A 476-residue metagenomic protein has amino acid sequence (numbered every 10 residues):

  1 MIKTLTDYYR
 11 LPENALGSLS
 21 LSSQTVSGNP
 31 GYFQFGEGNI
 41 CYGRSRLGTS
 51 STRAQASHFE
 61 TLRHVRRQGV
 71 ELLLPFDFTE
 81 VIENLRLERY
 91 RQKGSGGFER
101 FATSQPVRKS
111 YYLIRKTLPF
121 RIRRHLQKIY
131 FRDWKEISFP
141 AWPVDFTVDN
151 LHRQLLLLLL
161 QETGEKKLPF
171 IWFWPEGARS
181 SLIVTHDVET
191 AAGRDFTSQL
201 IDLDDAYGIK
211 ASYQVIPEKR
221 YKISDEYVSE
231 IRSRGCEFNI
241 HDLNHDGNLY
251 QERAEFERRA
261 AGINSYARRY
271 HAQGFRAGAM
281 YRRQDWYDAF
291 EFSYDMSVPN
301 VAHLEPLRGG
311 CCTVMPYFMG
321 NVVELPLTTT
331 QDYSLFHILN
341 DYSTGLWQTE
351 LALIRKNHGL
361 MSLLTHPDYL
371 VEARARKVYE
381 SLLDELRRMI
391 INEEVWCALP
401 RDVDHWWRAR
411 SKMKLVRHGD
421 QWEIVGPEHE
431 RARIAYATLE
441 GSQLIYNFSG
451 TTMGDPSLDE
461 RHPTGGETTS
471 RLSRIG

Functional and structural regions predicted by a protein language model:
M1-Q214, E218-K222, A289-F290, N321-G476: Terminal accessory/targeting
C41, C236, C311-C312, C397: Generic recognition of cysteine residues
R179-L182, A192-R194, I201-R308, G320-L335 (+1 more regions): Metal-dependent polysaccharide deacetylase catalytic core of the NodB/CE4 family, i.e., the active-site-bearing domain
D225-R232, C312-Y317, T349-L353: Short amphipathic alpha-helices and their capping/turn segments at secondary-structure boundaries
R253-E257, C311-T313, R410-H418: Short, surface-exposed amphipathic charged segments that create phosphate/polyanion-binding patches used for binding
